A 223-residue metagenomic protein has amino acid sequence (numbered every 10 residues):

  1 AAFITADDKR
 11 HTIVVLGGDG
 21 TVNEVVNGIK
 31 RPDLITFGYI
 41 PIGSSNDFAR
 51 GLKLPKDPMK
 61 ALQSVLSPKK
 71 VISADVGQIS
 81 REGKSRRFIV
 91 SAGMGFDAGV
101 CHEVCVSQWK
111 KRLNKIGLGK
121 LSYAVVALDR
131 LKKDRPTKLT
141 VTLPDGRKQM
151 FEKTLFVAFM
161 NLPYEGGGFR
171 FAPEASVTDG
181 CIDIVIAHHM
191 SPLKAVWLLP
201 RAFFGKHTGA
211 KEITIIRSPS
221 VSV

Functional and structural regions predicted by a protein language model:
A1-L16, N23, N27-R31, M59-L62 (+1 more regions): ATP/NTP phosphate-donor binding region
L16-G18, I42: Glycine-rich beta-strand-to-loop/alpha-helix junction loops that act as flexible
D19, V100, V157, I184: A residue-level signal for conserved active-site and pocket-lining positions in enzyme catalytic cores
N23, L66, K70, S218-V223: Structural signature of FAD isoalloxazine-binding scaffolds in flavoprotein oxidoreductases
V26-I29, R50-L52, R170-F171: Short amphipathic alpha-helical segments
R31-G38, I42-L155: Catalytic core of DAGKc-family lipid kinases
G93, D97, F156-A172: Glycine-rich phosphate/pyrophosphate-binding beta-alpha loops
L143-D145, F151, R170-F171, S176-V223: ATP/nucleoside-binding phosphotransfer catalytic cores, i.e., glycine-rich phosphate-binding loops
